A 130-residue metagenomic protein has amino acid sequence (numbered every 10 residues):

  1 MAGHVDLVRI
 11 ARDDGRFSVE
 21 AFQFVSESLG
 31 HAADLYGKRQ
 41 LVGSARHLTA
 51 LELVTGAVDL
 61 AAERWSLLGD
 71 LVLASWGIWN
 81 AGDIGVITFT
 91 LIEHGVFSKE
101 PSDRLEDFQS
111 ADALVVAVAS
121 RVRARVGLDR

Functional and structural regions predicted by a protein language model:
M1-R130: Non-transmembrane, aqueous-exposed alpha-helical and coiled segments at domain scale
